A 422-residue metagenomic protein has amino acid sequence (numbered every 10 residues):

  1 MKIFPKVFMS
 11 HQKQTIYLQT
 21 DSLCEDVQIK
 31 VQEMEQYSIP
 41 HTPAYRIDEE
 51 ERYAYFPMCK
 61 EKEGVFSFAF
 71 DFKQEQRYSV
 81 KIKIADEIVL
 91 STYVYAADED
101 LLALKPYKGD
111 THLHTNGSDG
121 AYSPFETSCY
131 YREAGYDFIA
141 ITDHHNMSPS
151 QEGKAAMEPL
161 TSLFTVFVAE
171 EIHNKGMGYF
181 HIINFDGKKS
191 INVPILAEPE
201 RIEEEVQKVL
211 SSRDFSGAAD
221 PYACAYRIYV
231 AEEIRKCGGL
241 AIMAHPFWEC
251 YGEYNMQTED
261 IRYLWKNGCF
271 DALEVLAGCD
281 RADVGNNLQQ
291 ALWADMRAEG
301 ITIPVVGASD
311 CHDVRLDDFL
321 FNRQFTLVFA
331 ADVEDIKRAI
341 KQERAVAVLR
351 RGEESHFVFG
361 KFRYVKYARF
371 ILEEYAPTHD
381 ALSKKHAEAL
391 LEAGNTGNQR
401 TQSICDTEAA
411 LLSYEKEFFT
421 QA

Functional and structural regions predicted by a protein language model:
M1-G109, P124, S128, G176-K189 (+1 more regions): Charged catalytic cores and adjacent phosphate/nucleic-acid-binding surfaces used for phosphate/nucleic-acid chemistry
D100-L240, A244, E274-W293, R315 (+1 more regions): A metal-dependent hydrolase metal-coordination microenvironment
H245-C250: Active-site cradle of extracellular carbohydrate-active enzymes
